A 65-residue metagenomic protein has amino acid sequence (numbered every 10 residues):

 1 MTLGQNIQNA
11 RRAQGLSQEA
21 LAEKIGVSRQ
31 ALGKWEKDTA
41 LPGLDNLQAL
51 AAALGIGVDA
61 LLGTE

Functional and structural regions predicted by a protein language model:
L3, Q14, S28, G43: Flexible coil/turn residues that form the inter-helical turn or adjacent wing/linker of helix-turn-helix
Q5-A22: Short basic helix-loop element that most often maps to the first helix and adjoining turn of HTH DNA-binding modules
I7, V27, L50-A53: Secretory-pathway ectodomains
E19, Q30, Q48: Residues within helix-turn-helix
I25-L41, G63-T64: Recognition helix of helix-turn-helix/homeodomain-like DNA-binding domains that insert into the DNA major groove
D45-A60: DNA major-groove recognition helix of helix-turn-helix/homeodomain DNA-binding modules
